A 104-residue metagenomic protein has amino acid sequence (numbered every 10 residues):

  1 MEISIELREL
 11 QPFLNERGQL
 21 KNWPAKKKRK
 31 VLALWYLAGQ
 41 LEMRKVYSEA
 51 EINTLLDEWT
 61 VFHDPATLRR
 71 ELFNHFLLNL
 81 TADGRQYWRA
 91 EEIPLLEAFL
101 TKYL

Functional and structural regions predicted by a protein language model:
L7-M43: Short alpha-helical segments that sit at the start of domains
W35-A38, N53-D57: Amphipathic alpha-helical segments within well-ordered protein domains
L41-K45, V61-F62: Short helix-capping/hinge SLiMs at alpha-helix to coil transitions
M43-L56: Short acidic, hydrophobic short linear motifs in intrinsically disordered regions
W59-E71: Short amphipathic alpha-helical interaction segments
F73-G84: A short, conserved structural fragment
R85-A90: Minor-groove-contacting beta-hairpin "wing" of winged helix-turn-helix DNA-binding domains
L95-L104: Short, amphipathic alpha-helical interaction segments positioned at domain boundaries
